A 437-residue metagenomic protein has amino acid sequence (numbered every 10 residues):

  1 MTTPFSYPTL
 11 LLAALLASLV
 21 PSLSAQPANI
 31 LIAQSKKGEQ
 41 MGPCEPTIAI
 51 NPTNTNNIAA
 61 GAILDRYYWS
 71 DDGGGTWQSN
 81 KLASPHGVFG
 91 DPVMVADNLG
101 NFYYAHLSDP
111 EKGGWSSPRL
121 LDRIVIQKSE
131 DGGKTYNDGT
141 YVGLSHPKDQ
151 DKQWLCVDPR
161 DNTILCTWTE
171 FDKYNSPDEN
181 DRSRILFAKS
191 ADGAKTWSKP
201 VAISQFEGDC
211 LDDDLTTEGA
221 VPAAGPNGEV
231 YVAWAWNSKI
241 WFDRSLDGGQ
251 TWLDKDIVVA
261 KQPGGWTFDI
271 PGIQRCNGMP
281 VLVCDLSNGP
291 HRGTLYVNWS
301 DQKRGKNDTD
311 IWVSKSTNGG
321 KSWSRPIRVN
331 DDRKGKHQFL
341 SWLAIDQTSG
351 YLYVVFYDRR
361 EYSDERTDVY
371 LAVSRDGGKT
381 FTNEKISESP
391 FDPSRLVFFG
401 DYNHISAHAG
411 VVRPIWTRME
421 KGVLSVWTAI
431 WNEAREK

Functional and structural regions predicted by a protein language model:
M1-L11: Bacterial N-terminal signal peptides that target proteins for export
T9-S22: Bacterial N-terminal signal peptides
A25-K437: Extracellular, repeat-based ectodomains that mediate carbohydrate processing or recognition
